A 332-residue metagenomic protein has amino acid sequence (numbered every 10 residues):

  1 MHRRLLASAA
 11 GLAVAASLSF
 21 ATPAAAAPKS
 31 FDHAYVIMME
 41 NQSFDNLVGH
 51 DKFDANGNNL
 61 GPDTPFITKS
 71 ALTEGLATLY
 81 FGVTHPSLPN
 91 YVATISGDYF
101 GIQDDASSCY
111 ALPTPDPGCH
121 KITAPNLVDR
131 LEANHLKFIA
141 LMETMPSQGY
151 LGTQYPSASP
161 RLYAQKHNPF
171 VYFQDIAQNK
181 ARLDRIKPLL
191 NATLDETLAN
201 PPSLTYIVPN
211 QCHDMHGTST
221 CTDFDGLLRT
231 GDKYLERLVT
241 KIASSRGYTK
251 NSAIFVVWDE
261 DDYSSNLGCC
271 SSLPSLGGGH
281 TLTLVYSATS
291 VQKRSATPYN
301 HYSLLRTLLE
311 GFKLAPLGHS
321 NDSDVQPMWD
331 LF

Functional and structural regions predicted by a protein language model:
M1-A26: Secretory targeting and sorting signals
A26-F332: N-terminal pro-sequences and low-complexity stem/linker regions of secreted or lumenal proteins
